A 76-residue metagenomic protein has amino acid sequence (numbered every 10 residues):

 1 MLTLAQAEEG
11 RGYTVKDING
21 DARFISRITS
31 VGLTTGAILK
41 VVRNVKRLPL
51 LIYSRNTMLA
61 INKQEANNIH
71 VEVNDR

Functional and structural regions predicted by a protein language model:
M1, D21, R43-L48: Short, charged beta-turn/beta-strand-edge "cap" motif at the junction between a beta-strand and an adjacent loop
L4, I28-G32: Short, surface-exposed secondary-structure edge patches
R23-R27, A37: Short alpha-helix capping/helix-loop boundary micro-motifs
V45-R76: C-terminal structural segments of small proteins and small subunits
